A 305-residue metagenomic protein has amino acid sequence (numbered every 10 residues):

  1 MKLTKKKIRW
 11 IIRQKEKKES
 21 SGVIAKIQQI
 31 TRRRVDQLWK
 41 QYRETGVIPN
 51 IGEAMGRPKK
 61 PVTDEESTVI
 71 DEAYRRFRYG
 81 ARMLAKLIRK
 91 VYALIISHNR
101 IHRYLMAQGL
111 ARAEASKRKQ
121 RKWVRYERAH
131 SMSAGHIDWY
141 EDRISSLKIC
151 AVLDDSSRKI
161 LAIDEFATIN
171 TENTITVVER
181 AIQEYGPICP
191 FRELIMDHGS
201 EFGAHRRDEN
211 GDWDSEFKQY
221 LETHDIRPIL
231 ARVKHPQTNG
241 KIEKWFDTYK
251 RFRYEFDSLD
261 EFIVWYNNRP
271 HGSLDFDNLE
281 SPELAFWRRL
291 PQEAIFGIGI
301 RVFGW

Functional and structural regions predicted by a protein language model:
M1-R13, E19-R75: Short, basic alpha-helical/linker "hinge" immediately adjacent to a nucleic-acid-recognition surface
I11, I24, V35, V69-I70 (+10 more regions): Mobile genetic element proteins and their domesticated derivatives, centered on retroelements and DNA transposons
L38, Y42, L87, Y104-Q108 (+3 more regions): Alpha-helical structural signal in soluble globular domains
P49-I137, D212-S215, L284: Basic, flexible linker segments flanking DNA-binding modules in nucleic acid-interacting mobile-element proteins
L94-I95, N99, R103-K159, A167 (+3 more regions): Mobile-element integrase/transposase regions, centering on the N-terminal DNA-binding/Zn-coordinating module
M196-H198, R207-R251: RNase H-like two-metal-ion nuclease catalytic core shared by retroviral integrases and related mobile-element nucleases
I226, D247-W305: C-terminal domain-tail junction helix/linker
